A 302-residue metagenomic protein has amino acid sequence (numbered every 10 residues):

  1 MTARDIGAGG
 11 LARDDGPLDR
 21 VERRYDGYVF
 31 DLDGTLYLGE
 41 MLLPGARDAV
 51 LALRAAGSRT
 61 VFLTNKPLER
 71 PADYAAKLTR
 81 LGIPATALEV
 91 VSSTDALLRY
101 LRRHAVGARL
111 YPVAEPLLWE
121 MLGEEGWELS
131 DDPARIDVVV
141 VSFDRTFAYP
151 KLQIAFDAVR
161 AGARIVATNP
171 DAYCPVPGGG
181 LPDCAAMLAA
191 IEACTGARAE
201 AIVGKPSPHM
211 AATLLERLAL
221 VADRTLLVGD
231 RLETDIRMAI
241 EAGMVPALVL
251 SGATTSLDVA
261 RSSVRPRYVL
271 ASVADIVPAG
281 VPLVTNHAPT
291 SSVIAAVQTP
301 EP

Functional and structural regions predicted by a protein language model:
T2-F30, Y37-S58, P67-T94, L98-P302: Asp-based, Mg2+/Mn2+-dependent phosphohydrolase catalytic module
